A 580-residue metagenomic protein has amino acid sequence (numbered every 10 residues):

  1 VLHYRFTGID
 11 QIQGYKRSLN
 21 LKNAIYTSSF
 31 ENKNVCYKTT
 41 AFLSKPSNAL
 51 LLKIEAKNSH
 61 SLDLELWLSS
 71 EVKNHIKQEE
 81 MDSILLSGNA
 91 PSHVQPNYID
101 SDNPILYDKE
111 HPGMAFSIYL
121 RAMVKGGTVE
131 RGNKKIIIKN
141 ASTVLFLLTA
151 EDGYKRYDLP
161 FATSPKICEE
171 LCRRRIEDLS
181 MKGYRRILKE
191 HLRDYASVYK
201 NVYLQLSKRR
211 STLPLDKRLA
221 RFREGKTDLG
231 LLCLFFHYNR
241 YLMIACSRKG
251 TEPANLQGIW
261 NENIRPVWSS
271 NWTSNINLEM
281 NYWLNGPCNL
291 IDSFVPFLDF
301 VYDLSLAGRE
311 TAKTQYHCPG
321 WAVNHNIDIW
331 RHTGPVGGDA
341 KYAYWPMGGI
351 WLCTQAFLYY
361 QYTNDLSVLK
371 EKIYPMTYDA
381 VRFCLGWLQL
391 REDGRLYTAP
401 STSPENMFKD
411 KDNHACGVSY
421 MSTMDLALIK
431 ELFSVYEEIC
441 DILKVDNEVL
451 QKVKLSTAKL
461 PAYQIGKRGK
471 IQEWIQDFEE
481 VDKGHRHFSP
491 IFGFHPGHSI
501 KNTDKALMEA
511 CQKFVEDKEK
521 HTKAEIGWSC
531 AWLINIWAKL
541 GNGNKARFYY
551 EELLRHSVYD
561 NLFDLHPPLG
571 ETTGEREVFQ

Functional and structural regions predicted by a protein language model:
V1-A340, M347, L358-Y360, Y378-V381 (+6 more regions): Aromatic-residue-lined binding/catalytic grooves and analogous aromatic/hydrophobic interfacial grooves in multimeric
G230, D292-V295, S367-E371, P375 (+2 more regions): Short, solvent-exposed positions on alpha-helices
C233, P346, C353, G527 (+1 more regions): Glycine-rich phosphate-binding loop at the start of an alpha helix
W272-S293, Q389-I442, H485-G493, G497-T503 (+1 more regions): C-terminal capping/lid segments that line or modulate ligand- or cofactor-binding pockets
P346-R382, W387, R391-K467, S499-T503: Active-site neighborhood of glycoside hydrolase catalytic domains
